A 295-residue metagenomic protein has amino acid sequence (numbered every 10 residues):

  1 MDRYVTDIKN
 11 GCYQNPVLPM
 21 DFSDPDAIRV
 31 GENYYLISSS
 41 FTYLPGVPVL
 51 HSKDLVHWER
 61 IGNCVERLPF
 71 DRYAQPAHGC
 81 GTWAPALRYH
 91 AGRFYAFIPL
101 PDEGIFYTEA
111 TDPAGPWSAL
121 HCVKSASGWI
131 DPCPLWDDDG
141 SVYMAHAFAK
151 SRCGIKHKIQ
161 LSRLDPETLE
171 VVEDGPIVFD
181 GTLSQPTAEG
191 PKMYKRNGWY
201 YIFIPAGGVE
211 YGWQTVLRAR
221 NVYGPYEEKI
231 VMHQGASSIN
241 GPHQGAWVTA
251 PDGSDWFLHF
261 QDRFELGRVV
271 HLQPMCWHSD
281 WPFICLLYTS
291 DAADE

Functional and structural regions predicted by a protein language model:
Y4-V17, W58-Q75, T108-A126, D165-P186 (+2 more regions): Blade-edge beta-strand/turn elements of extracellular beta-propeller and related beta-sheet repeat scaffolds
D21-S23, W83, G128-D131, T187-E189 (+1 more regions): Beta-rich catalytic cores
I28-Y43, T82-P101, F106-Y107, L120 (+5 more regions): Hydrophobic core segments of beta-strands in well-ordered, beta-rich domains
S38-C64: Beta-propeller domains
P45-P48, G104-F106, G154-Q160, Y211-L217 (+1 more regions): Structural motif
A147, Q160-R163: Active-site neighborhood of glycoside hydrolase catalytic domains
H233-H278: Repeat-solenoid scaffold signature
Y288-D294: Conserved small/polar residues in nucleotide/adenosyl-binding loops
